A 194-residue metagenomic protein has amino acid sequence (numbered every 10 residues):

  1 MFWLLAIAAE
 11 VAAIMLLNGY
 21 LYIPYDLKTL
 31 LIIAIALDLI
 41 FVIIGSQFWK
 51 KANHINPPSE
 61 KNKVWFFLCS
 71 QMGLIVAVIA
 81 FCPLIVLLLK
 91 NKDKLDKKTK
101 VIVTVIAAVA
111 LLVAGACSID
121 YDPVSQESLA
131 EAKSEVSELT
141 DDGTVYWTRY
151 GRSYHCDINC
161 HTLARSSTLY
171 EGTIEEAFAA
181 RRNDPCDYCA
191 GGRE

Functional and structural regions predicted by a protein language model:
M1-G45: Membrane-anchoring hydrophobic segments
I14-L21, S46-W49, I85, L89-K92 (+1 more regions): Transmembrane helix-loop junctions and nearby membrane-interface residues
I40-N56, P83: Membrane-water interface of transmembrane alpha-helices
P57-M72: Membrane-interface segments at loop-to-transmembrane junctions
S70-A108: Cytosolic-side transmembrane helix boundary signature
V103-I119: Final/C-terminal transmembrane alpha-helix of multipass membrane proteins
A116-E194: Mature, structured domains enriched in cysteine- and short glycine motifs
